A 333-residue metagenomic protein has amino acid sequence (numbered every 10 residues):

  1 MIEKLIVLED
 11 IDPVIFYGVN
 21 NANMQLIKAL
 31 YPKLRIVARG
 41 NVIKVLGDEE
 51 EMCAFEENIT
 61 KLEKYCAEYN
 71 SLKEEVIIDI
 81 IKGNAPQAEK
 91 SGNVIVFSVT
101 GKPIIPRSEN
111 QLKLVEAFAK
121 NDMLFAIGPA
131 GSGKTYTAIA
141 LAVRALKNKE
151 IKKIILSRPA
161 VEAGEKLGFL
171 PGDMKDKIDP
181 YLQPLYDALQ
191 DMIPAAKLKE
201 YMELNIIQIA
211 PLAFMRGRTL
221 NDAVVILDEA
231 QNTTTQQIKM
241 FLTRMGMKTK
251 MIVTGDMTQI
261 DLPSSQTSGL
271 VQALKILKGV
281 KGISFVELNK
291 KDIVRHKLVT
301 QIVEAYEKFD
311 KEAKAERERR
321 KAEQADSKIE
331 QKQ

Functional and structural regions predicted by a protein language model:
M1-V14: N-terminal presequence-like segments and adjacent domain-start helices
I11, N21, E49-E50, N232 (+1 more regions): Short, surface-exposed acidic/glycine-rich loop or hinge patches that mediate macromolecular interfaces
I11-Y31: Short amphipathic alpha-helix segments
N23, F55-N58, I238: Hydrophobic side chains in well-ordered alpha-helices
A29, I36-S91: Interdomain "pre-motor" coupling segment immediately N-terminal to P-loop NTPase/helicase cores
Y31-P32, I193: A broad structural signal for alpha-helix termini and local helix breaks/kinks
K33-I36, F285-V286: A short linear hydrophobic-aromatic micro-motif
V42, F97-E109, E116-L227, Q231-Q333: Conserved helicase motor core of SF1/SF2 NTP-dependent helicases
